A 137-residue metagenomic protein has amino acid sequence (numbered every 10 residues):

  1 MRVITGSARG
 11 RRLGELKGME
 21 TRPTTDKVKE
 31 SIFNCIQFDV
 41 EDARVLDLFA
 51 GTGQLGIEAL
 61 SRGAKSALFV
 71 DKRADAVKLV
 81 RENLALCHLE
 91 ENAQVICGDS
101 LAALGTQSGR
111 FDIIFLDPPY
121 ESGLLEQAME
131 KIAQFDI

Functional and structural regions predicted by a protein language model:
M1-I137: Class I S-adenosyl-L-methionine-dependent methyltransferase catalytic core
